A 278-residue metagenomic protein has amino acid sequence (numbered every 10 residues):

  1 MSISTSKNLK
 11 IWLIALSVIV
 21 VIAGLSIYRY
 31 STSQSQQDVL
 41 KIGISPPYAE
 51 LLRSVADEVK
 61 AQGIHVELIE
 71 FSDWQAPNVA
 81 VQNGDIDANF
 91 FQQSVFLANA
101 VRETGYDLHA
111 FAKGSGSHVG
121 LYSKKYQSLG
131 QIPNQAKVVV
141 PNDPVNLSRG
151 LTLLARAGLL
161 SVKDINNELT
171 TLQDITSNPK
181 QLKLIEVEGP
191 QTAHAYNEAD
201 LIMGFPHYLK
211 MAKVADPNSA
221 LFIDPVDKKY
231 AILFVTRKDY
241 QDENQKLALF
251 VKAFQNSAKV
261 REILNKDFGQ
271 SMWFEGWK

Functional and structural regions predicted by a protein language model:
M1-V39: Short, low-complexity disordered leader/linker segments with a strong preference for bacterial N-terminal type II
L25-Y28, P144-T170, K252-K278: Ligand-binding clefts/hinges and TM-proximal coupling segments of bilobed small-molecule sensing domains
V39-E70, A76: Short, polar/charged alpha-helical segment
L68-V79, N166-H194: Short helix-initiation/N-cap motifs at beta->coil->alpha
E70-W74, G84, A88-A98, G114-S115 (+3 more regions): Beta->alpha turn/N-cap motifs
N99-F111, K124-Q127, E198, M203 (+1 more regions): Ligand-binding "clamshell"
F111-S161, R261: A conserved helix-loop-strand patch within extracytoplasmic ligand-binding domains of the periplasmic binding
H118-L129, A231-K246: A bilobed periplasmic-binding-protein/Venus flytrap-type ligand-binding module shared by bacterial periplasmic
